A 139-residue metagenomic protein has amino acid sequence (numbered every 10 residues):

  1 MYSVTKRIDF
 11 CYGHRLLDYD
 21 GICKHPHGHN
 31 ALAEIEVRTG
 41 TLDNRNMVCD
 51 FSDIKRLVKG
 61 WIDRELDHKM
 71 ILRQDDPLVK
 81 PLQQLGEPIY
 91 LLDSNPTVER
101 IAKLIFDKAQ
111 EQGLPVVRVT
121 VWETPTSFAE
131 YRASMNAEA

Functional and structural regions predicted by a protein language model:
M1-A139: Charge-rich, low-complexity N-terminal segments
